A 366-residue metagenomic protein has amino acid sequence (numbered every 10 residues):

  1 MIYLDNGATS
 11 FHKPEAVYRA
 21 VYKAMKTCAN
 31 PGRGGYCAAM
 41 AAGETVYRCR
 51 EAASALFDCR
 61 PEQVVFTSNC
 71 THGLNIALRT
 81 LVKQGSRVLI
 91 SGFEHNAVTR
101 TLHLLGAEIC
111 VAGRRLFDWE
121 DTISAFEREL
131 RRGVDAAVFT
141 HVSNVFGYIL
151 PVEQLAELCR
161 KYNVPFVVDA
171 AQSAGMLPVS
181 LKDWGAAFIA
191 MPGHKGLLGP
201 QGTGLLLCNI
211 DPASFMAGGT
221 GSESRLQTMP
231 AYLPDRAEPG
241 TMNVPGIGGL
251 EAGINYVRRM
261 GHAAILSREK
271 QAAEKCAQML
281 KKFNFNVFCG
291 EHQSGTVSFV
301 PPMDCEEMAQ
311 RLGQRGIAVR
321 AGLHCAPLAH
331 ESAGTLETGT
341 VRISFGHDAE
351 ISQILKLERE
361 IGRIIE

Functional and structural regions predicted by a protein language model:
M1-E366: Pyridoxal 5′-phosphate
